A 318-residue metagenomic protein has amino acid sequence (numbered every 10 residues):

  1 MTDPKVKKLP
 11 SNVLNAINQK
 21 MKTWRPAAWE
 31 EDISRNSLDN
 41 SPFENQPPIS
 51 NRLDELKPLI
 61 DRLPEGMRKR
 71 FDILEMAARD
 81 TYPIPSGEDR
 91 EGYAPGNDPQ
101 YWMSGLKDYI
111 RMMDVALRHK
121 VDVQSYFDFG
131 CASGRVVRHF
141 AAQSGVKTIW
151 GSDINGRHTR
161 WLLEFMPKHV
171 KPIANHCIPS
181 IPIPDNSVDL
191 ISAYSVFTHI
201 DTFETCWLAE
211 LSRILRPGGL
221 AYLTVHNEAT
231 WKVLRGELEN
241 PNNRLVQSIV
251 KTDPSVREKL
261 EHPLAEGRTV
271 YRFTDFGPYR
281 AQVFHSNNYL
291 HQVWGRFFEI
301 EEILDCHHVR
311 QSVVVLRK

Functional and structural regions predicted by a protein language model:
D89-Y109: Class I SAM-dependent methyltransferase Rossmann-like catalytic core, especially the SAM/SAH-binding loop
M103-V123: Conserved alpha-helix/loop element of class I SAM-dependent methyltransferases that forms part of the SAM/SAH-binding
D122-A132: Conserved class I S-adenosyl-L-methionine
R135-S180: Class I SAM-dependent methyltransferase SAM/SAH-binding core
S180-I191: A short acidic, Gly/Pro-enriched loop at the edge of an enzyme's catalytic core that lines a small-molecule cofactor
I200-E210: A short, conserved alpha-helix within the catalytic core of class I
Y222-D253: Conserved class I S-adenosyl-L-methionine
P278-F297: Short alpha-helix
